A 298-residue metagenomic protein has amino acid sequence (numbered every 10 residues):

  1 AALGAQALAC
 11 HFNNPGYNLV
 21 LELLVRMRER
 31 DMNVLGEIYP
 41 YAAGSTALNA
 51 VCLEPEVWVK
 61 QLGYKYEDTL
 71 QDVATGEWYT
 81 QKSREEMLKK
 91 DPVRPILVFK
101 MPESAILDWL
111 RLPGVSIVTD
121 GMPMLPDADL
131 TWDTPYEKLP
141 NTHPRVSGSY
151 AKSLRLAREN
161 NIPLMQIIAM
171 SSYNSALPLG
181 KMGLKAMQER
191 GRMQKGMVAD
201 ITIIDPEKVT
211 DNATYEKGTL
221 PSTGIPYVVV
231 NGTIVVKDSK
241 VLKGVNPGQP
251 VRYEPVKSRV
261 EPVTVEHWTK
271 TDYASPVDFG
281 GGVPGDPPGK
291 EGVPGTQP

Functional and structural regions predicted by a protein language model:
A1-L164, P178, E189: Active-site neighborhoods of metal-dependent hydrolases
R30, G148, K195, P221-S222: A short, structural micro-pattern
I96-K100, I106, I162-A169, L177-T219: Acidic, glycine-enriched loop/beta-strand segments at the rims of small-molecule binding/catalytic pockets
L107-L110, G114, D120-M122, D127-E137 (+1 more regions): C-terminal cap of metal-dependent C-N hydrolases
Y173: Short, conserved phosphate-binding/catalytic loop or strand-edge motifs used in phosphoryl-/nucleotidyl-transfer
S239-G285: Intein/HINT protein-splicing elements and their conserved insertion hotspots or analogous self-processing inserts
G281-P298: Long, low-complexity, intrinsically disordered segments
